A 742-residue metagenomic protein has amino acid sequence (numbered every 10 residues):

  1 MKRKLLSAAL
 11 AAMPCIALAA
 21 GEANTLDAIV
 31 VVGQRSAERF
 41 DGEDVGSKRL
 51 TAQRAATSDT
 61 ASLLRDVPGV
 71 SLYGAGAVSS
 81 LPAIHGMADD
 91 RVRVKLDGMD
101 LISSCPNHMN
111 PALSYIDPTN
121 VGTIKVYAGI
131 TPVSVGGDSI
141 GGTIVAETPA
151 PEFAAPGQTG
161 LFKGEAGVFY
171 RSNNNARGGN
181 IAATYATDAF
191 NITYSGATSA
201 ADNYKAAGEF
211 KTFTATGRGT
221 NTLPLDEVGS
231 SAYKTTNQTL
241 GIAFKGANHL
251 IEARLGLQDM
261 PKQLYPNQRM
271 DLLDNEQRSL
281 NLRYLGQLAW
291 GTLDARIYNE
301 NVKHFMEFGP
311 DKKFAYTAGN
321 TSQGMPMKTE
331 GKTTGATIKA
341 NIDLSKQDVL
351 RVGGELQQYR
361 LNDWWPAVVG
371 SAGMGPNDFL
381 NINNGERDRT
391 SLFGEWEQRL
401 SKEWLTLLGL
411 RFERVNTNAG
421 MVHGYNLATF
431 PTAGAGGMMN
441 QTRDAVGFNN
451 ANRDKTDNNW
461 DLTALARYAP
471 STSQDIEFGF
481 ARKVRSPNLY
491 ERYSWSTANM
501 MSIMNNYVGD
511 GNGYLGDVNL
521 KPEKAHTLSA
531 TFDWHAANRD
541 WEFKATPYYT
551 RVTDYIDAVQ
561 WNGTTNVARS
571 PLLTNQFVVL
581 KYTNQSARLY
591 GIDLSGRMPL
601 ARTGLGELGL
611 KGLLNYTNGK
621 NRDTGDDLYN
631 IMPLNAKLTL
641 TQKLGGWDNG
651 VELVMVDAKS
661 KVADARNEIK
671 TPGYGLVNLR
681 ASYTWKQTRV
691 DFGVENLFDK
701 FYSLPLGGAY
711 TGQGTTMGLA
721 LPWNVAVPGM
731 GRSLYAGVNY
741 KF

Functional and structural regions predicted by a protein language model:
L26-A61, L81, D89: N-terminal periplasmic "start-of-domain" segments of outer-membrane beta-barrel proteins
L101-G129: Short acidic/polar hinge/loop motifs at secondary-structure boundaries that mediate gating or recognition
S172-A201, T212-P261, L272, E276-W290 (+4 more regions): Transmembrane beta-barrel wall of Gram-negative outer-membrane proteins
A206-V228, M306-M327, W364-L380, N418-D454 (+4 more regions): Solvent-exposed loop segments that connect transmembrane elements
A207, V484-R485, A558, D657-K661 (+1 more regions): C-terminal beta-signal and adjacent terminal beta-strands/loops of Gram-negative outer-membrane beta-barrel proteins
S231, T235, N248-L293, N301-T333 (+2 more regions): Flexible loop and strand-edge segments within Gram-negative outer membrane beta-barrel domains
M270-A289, K328-T333, N381-R389, Q441-R443 (+9 more regions): Outer-membrane beta-barrel signature, preferentially recognizing the C-terminal barrel domain of Gram-negative
R399-T406, R414, D540-I556, W561-D664 (+1 more regions): Gram-negative outer-membrane beta-barrel transporters
